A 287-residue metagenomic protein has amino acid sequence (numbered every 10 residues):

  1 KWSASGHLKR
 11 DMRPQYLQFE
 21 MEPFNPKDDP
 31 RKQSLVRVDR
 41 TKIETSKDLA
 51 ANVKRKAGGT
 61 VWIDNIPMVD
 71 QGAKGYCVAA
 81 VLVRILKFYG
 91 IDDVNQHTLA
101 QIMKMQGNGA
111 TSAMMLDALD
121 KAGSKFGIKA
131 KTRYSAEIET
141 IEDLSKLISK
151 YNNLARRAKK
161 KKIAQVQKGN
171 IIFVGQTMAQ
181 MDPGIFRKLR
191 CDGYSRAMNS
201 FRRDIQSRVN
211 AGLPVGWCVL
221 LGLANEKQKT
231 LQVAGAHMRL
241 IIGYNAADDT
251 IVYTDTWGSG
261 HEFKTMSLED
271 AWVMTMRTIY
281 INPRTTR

Functional and structural regions predicted by a protein language model:
W2-V174, K229: Active-site-adjacent structural segments surrounding the nucleophilic cysteine of cysteine proteases and isopeptidases
S3-G58, N210, G222-V233, I242-R287: Noncatalytic regulatory segments and standalone regulatory/sensor domains
G58, W62, I66-P67, Q96-A100 (+4 more regions): Generic alpha-helix detector with strongest preference for long hydrophobic helices that associate with membranes
K74, F88-D93, K104-A110, V233-A234 (+2 more regions): Short, exposed beta-strand "edge-strand" segments with a Pro/Gly-rich flavor and a Y/T-containing core
V78-V81, M114-L119, L213, R239 (+2 more regions): Generic hydrophobic/packing signal
Y89-G90, E142-S149, N153, C191-A197 (+5 more regions): Low-complexity, Gly/Pro
K150-V166, N170-T254: Active-site-adjacent substructure of cysteine-protease-like catalytic cores
